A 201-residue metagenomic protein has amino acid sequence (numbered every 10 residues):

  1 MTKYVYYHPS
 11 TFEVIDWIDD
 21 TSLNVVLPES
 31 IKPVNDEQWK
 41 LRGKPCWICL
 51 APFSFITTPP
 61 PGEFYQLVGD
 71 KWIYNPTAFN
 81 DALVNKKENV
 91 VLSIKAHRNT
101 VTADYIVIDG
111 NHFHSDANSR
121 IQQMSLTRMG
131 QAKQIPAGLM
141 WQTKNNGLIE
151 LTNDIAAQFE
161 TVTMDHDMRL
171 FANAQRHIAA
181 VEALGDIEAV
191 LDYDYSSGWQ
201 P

Functional and structural regions predicted by a protein language model:
M1-K3, P9-K32, E37, F55-P201: A preference for well-ordered globular domain cores that mediate specific macromolecular interactions or catalysis
